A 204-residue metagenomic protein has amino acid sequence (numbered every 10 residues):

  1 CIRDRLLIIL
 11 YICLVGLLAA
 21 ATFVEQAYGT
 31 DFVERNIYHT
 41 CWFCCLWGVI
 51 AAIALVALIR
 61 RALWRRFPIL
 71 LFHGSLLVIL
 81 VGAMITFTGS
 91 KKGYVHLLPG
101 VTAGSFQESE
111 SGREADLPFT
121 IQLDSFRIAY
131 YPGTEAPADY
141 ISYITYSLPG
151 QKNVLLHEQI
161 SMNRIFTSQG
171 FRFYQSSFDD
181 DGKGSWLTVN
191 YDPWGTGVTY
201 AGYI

Functional and structural regions predicted by a protein language model:
R3-I204: Solvent-exposed, non-transmembrane regions of integral membrane proteins
